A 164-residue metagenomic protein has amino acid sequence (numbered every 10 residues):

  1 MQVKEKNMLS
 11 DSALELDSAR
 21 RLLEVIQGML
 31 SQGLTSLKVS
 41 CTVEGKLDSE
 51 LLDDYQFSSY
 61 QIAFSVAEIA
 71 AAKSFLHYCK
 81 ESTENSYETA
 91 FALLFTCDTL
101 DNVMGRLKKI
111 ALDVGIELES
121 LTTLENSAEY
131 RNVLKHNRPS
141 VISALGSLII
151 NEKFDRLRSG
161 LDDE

Functional and structural regions predicted by a protein language model:
M1-E164: Flavin-dependent oxidoreductase catalytic core characteristic of acyl-CoA dehydrogenase/oxidase-like enzymes
